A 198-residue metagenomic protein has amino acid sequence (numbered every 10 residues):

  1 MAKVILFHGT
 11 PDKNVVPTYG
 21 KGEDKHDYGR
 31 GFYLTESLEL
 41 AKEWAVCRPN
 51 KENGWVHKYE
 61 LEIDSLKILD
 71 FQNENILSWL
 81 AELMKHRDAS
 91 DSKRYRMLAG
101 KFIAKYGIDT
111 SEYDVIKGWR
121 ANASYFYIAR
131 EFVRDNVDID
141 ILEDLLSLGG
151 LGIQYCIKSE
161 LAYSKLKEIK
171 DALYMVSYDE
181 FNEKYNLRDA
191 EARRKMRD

Functional and structural regions predicted by a protein language model:
M1-Y28, V46, H57, A192 (+1 more regions): ADP-ribose/NAD+-binding catalytic cleft of ART/PARP-like enzymes
A2, H26, C47-E52, E62-D198: Conserved NAD+-utilizing ADP-ribose enzyme module
G31: Catalytic centers of nucleases
